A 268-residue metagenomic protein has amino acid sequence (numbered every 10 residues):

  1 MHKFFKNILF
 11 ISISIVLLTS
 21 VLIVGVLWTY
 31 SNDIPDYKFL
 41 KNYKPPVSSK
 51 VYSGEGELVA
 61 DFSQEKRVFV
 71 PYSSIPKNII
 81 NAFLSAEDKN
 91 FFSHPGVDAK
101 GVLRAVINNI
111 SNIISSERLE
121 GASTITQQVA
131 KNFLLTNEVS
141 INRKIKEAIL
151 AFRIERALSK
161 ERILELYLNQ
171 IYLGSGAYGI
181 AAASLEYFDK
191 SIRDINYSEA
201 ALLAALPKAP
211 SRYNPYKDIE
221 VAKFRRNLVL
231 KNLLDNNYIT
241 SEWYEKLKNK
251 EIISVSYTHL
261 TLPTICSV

Functional and structural regions predicted by a protein language model:
M1-Y52, N90-F91: N-terminal type II signal-anchor transmembrane helix that functions as the membrane-insertion/stop-transfer segment
I23, S116-L260: Non-catalytic, structured segments within soluble enzyme domains
D36, S63-V70, A86: N-terminal post-signal-peptidase region of extra-cytosolic proteins
N42-Y43, F62-S63, P95-K100, I141-I145: Short, glycine-/polar-rich solvent-exposed loops and beta-turns at beta-strand/coil boundaries
K44-V68: Short extracytoplasmic
L58, R67, K89-F91, Q170-L173 (+1 more regions): Solvent-exposed loop/turn segments at secondary-structure junctions within structured extracellular/periplasmic domains
P71-I125, A181-A183: Flexible, acidic/glycine-enriched loop-and-adjacent beta/alpha segments that face the extracytoplasmic/periplasmic side
H259-V268: Single conserved hydrophobic/aromatic residue that forms the stacking wall/gate of nucleotide- or nucleobase-binding
